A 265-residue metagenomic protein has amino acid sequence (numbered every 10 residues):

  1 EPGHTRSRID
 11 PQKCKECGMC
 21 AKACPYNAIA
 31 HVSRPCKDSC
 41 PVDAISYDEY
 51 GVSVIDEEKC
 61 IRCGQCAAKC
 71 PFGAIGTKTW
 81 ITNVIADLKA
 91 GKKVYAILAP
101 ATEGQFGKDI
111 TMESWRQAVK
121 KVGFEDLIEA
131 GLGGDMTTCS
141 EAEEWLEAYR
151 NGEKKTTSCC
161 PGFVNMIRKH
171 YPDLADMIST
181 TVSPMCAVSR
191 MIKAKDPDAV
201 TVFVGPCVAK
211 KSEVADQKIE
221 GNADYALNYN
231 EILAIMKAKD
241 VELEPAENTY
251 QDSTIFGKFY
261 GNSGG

Functional and structural regions predicted by a protein language model:
E1-K13, M19-I61, Q65-I81: Iron-sulfur cluster-binding cysteine motifs and their immediate structural context in ferredoxin-like electron-transfer
D10-E16, C24, V52-K69, F124-C139 (+1 more regions): Charged, low-complexity, helix/coiled-coil-prone segments
T77-G265: Iron-sulfur-associated redox domains of electron-transfer enzymes in respiratory and anaerobic energy metabolism
